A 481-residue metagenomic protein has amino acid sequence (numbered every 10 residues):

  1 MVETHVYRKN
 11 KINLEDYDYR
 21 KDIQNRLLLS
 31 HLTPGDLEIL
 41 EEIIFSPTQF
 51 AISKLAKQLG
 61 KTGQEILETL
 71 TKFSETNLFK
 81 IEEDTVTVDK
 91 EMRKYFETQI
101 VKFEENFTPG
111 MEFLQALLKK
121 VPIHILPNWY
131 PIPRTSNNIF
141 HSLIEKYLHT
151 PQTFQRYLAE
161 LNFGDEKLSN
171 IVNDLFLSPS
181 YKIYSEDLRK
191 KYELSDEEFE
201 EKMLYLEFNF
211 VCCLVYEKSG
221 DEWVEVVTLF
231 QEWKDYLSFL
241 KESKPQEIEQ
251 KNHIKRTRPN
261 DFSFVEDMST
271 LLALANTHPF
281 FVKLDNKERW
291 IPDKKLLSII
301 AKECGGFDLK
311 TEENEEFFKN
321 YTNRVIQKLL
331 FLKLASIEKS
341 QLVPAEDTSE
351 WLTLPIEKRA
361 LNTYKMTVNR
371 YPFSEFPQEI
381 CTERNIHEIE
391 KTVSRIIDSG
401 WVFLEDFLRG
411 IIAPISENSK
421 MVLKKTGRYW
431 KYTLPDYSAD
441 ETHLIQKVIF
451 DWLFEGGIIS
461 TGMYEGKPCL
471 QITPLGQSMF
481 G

Functional and structural regions predicted by a protein language model:
M1-G481: Non-catalytic recognition/regulatory regions in large multidomain proteins
